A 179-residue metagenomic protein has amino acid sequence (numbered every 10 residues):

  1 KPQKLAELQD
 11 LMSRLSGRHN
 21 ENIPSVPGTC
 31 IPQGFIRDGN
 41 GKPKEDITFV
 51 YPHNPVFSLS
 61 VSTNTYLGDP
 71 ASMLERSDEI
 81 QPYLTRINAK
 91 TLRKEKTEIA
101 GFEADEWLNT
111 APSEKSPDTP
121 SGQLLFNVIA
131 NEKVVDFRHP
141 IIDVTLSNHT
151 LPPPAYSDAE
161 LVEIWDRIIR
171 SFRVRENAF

Functional and structural regions predicted by a protein language model:
K1-P32, I142-F179: Surface-exposed amphipathic alpha-helical segments
Q3-M73: Charge-rich, low-complexity N-terminal segments
I47, D105, I142: A broad, low-specificity signal marking well-ordered, structured residues that form hydrophobic/aromatic
V50-P52, S60-S62, T110, T145-S147 (+1 more regions): A structural detector for beta-sheet-dominated domains
F57-S58, S62-D136: Signature of long, low-cysteine stretches enriched in small and polar/charged residues
H139: Glycine-rich phosphate/pyrophosphate-binding loop shared by adenosine-nucleotide-utilizing enzymes
